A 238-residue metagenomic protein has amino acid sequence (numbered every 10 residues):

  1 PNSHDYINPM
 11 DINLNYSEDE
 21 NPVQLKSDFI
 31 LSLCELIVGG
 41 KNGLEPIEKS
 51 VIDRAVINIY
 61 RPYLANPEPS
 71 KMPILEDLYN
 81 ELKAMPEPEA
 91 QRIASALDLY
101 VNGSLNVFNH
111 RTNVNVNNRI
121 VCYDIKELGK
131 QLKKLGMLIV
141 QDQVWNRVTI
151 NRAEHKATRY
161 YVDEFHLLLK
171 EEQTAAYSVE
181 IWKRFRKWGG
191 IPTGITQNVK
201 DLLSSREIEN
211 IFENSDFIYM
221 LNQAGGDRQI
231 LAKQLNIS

Functional and structural regions predicted by a protein language model:
P1, I7-G190, L203-R206: P-loop NTPase motor domains
P1-N2, N236-S238: Short, intrinsically disordered, charge-balanced linker/junction segments flanking boundaries in proteins
N2, E207-L221: A short helix-turn-beta junction within AAA+ P-loop NTPase domains corresponding to the substrate/partner-engaging
H4-N13, G225-K233: Conserved AAA+ ATPase core "coupling" helix
N118, W188-G190, E213-F217, R228: Short glycine-/polar-rich loops that comprise or flank the Walker A/P-loop and associated switch/sensor motifs
T196-Q197: H-loop/switch region of ABC-family ATPase nucleotide-binding domains
S204-I208, I230-Q234: Short beta-alpha junctions and helix-cap segments that line functional grooves
